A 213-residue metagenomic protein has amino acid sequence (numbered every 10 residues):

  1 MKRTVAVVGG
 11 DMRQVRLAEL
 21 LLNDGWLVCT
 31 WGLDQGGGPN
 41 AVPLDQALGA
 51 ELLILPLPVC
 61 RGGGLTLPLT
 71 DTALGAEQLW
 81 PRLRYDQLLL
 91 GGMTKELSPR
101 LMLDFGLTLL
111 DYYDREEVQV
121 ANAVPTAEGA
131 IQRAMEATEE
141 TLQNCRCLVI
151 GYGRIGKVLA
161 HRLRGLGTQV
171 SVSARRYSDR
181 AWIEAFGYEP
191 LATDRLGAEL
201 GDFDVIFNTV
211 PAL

Functional and structural regions predicted by a protein language model:
M1-V5: Extreme N-terminal starter segment of soluble prokaryotic enzymes
A6-R16, L21, Q143-R164: Glycine-rich adenosine-cofactor-binding loop
D11, D34, M93-K95, R175-R176: Residues in the short beta-alpha loop(s) of Rossmann-like NAD(P)-binding domains
D24-G38, L166-F186: NAD(P)-binding Rossmann-fold cofactor-contacting core
E51-L52, L88, R146, V205: Structural motif
L55-N144: Glycine/serine-rich phosphate-binding loop and adjoining beta1-alpha1 elements at the start of nucleotide-handling
P56, E136, K157, S173-S178 (+1 more regions): Conserved mixed alpha/beta catalytic, RNA-binding, or beta-rich assembly cores of soluble enzyme, regulatory
P58-G62, L74-D86, F186-L213: Rossmann-like adenosine-cofactor binding region
